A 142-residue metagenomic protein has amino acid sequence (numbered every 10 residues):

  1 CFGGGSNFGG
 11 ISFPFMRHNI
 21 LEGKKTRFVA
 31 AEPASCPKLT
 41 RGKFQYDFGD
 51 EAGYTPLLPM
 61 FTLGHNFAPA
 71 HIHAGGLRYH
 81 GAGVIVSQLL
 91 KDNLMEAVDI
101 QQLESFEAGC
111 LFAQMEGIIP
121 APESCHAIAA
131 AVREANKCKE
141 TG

Functional and structural regions predicted by a protein language model:
C1, V98, P120-E123: Glycine- and other small-residue-rich loops at beta-strand/loop junctions that grip anionic moieties
C1-K25: Glycine-rich ThDP/TPP pyrophosphate-binding loop and its adjacent helix/strand module within ThDP-dependent enzymes
G3-S12, K38-T40, S124-A131: Short glycine/serine/threonine-rich phosphate/pyrophosphate-binding segments that cradle anionic phosphate groups
F8-I11, F15, Y54, L58 (+2 more regions): Basic, gly/Ser/Thr/Pro-rich low-complexity segments located predominantly at protein N termini
G10, P14, G76, E107-L111 (+1 more regions): Alpha-helical scaffold segments in soluble metabolic enzymes
I20-K25, A30-I118: Active-site/ligand-binding loops adjacent to catalytic centers
A113-G142: C-terminal structured "cap/appendage" subdomains that terminate the fold
